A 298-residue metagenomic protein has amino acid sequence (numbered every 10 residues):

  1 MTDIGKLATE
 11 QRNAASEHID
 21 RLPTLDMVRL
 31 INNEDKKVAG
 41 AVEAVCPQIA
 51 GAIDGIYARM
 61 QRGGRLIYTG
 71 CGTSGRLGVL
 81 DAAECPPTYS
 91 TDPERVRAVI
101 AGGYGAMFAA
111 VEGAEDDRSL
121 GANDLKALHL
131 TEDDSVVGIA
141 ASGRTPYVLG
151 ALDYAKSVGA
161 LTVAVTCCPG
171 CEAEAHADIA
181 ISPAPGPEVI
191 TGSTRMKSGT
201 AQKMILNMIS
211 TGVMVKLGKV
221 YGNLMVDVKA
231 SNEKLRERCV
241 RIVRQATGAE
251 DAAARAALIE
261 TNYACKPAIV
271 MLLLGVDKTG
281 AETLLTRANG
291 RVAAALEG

Functional and structural regions predicted by a protein language model:
M1-A41: Cofactor-/ligand-binding subdomain signature composed of acidic, glycine-rich, tryptophan-containing flexible loops
L30-V38, A98-A109, Y221, N262: Gly-rich Lys/Arg/Thr-decorated short loops/hinges at beta-loop-alpha junctions or inter-strand turns that position
E34-A44, A110, S135-G138: Short, basic, glycine/proline-bearing loop/turn elements
A44-R59: A short, well-structured juxtamembrane/interface segment
I67-M204, V213-V215: Glycine-rich phosphate-binding loops that contact phosphosugars or nucleotide phosphates
G192-L206, K229-I242: EF-Ts-like protein-protein interaction surfaces
V213-G298: Short, amphipathic alpha-helical interaction segments embedded in low-complexity terminal/linker regions of eukaryotic
